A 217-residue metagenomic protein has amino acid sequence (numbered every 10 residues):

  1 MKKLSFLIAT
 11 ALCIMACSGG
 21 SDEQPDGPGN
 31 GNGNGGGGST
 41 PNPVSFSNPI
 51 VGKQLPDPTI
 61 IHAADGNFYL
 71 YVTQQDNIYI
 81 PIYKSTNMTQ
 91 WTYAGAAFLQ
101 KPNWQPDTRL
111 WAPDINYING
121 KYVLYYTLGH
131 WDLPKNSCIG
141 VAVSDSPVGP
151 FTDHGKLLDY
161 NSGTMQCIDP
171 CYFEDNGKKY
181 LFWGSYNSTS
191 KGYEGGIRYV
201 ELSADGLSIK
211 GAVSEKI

Functional and structural regions predicted by a protein language model:
M1-L4: Positively charged n-region of N-terminal signal peptides that target proteins for export
F6-T10: Sec-dependent N-terminal signal peptides
C17-I217: Carbohydrate-active catalytic/glycan-binding domains of CAZyme proteins, especially the secreted or lumenal ectodomains
